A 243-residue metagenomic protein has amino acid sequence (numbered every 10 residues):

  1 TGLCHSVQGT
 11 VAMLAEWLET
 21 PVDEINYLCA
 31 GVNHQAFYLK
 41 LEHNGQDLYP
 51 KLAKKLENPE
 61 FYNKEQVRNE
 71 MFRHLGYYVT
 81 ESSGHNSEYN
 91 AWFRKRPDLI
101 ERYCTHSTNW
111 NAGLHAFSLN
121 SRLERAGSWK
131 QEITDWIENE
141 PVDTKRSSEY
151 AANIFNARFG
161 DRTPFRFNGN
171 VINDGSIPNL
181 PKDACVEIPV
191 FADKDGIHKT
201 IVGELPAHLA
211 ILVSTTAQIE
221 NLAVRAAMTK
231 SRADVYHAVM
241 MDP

Functional and structural regions predicted by a protein language model:
T1-V7, V11: Rossmann-like NAD(P)(H) cofactor-binding subdomain of soluble oxidoreductases
T10-P243: Long, compositionally biased stretches enriched for glycine and/or charged residues
